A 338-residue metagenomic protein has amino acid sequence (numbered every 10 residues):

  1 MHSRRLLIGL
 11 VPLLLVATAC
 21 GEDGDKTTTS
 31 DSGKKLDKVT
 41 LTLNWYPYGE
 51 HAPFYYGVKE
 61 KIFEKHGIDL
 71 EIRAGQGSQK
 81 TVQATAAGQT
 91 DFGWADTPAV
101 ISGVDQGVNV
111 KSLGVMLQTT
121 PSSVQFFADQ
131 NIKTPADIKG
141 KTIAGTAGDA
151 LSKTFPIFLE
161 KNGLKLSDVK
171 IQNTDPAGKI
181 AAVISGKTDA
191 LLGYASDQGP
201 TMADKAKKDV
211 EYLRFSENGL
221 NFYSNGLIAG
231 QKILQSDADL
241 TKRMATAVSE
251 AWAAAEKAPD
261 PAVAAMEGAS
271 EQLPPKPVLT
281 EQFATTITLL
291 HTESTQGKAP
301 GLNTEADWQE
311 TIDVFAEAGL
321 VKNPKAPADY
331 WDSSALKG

Functional and structural regions predicted by a protein language model:
M1-I8: Bacterial N-terminal signal peptides that target proteins for export
I8-L14: Sec-dependent N-terminal signal peptides
V16-A19: C-terminal motif of bacterial Sec signal peptides marking the signal peptidase cleavage site
G21-V39, A335-G338: Bacterial Sec-exported substrate-binding components of ABC uptake systems
S30-D175, K179-S185, D189-S196, L213-F215: Short, glycine-/small- and polar/acidic-enriched structural segments that line small-molecule recognition paths
P98, Q130, G178-Q272: Pocket-lining segment of extracytoplasmic ligand-binding domains
S236-A318: Secondary-structure end/capping motifs
D307-G338: Conserved C-terminal helix/tail region of periplasmic/extracytoplasmic solute-binding proteins
